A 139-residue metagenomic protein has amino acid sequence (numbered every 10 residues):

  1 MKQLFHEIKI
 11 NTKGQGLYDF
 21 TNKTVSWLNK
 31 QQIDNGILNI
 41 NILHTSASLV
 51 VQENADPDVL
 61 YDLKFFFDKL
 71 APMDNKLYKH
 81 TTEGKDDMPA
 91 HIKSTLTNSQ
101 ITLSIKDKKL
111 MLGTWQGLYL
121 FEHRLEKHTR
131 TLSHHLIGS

Functional and structural regions predicted by a protein language model:
M1-S139: Active-site histidine-anchored catalytic micro-motif
